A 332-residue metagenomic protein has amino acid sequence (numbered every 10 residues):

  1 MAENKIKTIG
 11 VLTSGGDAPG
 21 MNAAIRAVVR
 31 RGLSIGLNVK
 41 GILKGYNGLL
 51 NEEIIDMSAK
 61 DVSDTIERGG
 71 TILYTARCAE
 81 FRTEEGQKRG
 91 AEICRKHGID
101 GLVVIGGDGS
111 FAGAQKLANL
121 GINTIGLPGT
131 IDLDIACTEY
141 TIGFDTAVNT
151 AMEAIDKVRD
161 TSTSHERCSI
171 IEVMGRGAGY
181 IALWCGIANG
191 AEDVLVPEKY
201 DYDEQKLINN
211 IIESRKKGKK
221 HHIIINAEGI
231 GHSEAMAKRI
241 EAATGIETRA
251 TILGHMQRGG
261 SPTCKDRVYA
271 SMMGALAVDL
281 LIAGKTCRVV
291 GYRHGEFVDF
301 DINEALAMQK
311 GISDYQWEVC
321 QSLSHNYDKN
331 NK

Functional and structural regions predicted by a protein language model:
A2-E3, L49-L102, G109-S110, I142-N149 (+2 more regions): Glycine-rich oxoanion-binding loops at beta->alpha junctions
A2-L50: N-terminal phosphate-binding or glycine-rich loops at protein starts, especially the Walker A/P-loop of NTPases
S14-D17, I42-G48, R77-C78, G107-G109 (+7 more regions): Short, ordered loop/turn segments at secondary-structure junctions
A18-V28, L50, E84-K88, G101-Q115 (+6 more regions): Short glycine/serine/threonine-rich phosphate/pyrophosphate-binding segments that cradle anionic phosphate groups
V104-G106, K116, N123, F144-E247 (+1 more regions): Accessory alpha-helical/coil subdomains and C-terminal extensions that flank or cap enzyme catalytic cores
C137-V148, G260-R267: Short beta-strand elements at the ligand-binding edges of bilobed clamshell
H232-A235, I240-K332: C-terminal non-catalytic interaction/assembly regions of soluble proteins
